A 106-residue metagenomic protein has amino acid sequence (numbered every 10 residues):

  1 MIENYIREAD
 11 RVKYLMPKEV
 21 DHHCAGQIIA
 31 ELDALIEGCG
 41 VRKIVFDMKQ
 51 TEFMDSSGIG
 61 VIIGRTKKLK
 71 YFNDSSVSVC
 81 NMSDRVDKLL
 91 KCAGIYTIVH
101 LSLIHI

Functional and structural regions predicted by a protein language model:
M1-L15: Short beta-strand/loop segment at the start of cytosolic alpha/beta domains
E19-V99: Amphipathic alpha-helical interaction surfaces in cytosolic regulatory modules
I104-I106: Conserved small/polar residues in nucleotide/adenosyl-binding loops
